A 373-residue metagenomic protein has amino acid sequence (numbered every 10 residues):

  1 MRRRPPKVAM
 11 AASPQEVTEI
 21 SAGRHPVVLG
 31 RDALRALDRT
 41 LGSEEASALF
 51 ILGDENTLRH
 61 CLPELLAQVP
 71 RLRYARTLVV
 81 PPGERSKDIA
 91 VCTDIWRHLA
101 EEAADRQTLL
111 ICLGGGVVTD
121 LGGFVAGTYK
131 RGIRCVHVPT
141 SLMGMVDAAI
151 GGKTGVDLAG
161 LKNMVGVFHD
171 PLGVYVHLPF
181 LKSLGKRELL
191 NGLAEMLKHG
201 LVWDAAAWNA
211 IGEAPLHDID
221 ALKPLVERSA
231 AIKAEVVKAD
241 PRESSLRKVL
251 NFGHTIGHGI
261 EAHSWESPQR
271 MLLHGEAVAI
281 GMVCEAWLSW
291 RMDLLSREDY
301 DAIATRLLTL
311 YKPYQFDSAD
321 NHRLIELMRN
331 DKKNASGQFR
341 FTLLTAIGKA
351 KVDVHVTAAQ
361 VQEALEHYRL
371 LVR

Functional and structural regions predicted by a protein language model:
R2-L109: ATP/NTP phosphate-donor binding region
R2-R4, A12-E16, A194-M196, L294-R373: C-terminal charged capping/lid subdomain of soluble metabolic enzymes
P70, E101-A104, D170-G173, P179-F180 (+9 more regions): Generic secondary-structure signature for well-ordered alpha-helical cores
W96-L113, D120-H137: Non-catalytic interfacial helical region
V117-F124, M145-V146, H258-G259: Short glycine/serine/threonine-rich phosphate/pyrophosphate-binding segments that cradle anionic phosphate groups
F124-L216: A glycine/threonine-rich phosphate-anchoring loop and its flanking beta-alpha core in nucleotide/phosphate-binding
A210-H322: Active-site segments that bind and position negatively charged phosphate/pyrophosphate groups
